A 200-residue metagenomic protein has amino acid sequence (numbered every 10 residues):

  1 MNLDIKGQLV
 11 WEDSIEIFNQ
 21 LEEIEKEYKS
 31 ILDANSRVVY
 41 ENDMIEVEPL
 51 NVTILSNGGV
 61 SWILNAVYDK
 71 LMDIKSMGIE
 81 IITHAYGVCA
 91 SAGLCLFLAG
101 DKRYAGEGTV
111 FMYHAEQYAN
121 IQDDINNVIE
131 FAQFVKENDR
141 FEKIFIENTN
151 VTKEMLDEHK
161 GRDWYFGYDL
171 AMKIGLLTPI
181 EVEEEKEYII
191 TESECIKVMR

Functional and structural regions predicted by a protein language model:
M1-A92, L98-R200: N-terminal organellar transit peptides
